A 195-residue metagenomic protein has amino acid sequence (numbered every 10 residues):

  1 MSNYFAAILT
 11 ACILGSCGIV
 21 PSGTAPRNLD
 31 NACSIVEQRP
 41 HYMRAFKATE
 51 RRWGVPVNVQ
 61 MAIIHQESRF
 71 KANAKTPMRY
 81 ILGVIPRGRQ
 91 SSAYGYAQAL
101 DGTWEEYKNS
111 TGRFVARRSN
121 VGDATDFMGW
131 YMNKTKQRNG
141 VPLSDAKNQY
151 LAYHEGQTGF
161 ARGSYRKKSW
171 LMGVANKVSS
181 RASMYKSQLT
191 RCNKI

Functional and structural regions predicted by a protein language model:
M1-T10: Sec-dependent signal peptide recognition, specifically the positively charged N-region followed immediately by
I13-S16: C-terminal motif of bacterial Sec signal peptides marking the signal peptidase cleavage site
I19-I195: Catalytic glycan-binding domains that act on GlcNAc-containing polysaccharides
